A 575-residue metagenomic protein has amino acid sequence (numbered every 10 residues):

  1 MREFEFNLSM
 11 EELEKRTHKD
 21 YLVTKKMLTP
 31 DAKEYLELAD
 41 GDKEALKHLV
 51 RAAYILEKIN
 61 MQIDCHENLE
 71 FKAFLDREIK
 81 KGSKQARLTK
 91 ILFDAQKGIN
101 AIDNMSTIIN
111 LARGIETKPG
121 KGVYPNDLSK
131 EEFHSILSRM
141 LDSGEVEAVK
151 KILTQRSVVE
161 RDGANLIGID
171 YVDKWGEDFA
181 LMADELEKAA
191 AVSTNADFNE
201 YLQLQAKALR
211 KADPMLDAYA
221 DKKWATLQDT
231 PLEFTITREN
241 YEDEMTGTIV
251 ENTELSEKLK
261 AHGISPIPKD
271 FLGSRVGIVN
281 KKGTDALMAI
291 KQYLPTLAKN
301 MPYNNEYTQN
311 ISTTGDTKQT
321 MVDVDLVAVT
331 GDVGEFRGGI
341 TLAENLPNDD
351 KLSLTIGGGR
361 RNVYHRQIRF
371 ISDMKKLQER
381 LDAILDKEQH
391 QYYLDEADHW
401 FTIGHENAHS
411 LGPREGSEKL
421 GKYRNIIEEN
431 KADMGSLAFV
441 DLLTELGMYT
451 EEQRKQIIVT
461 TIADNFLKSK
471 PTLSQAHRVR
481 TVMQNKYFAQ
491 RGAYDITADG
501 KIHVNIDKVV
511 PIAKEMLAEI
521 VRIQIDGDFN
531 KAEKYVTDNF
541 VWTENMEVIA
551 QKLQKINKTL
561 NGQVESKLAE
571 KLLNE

Functional and structural regions predicted by a protein language model:
F4-Q205, A220: N-terminal helix-rich structural modules
C65-A73, F198-Q203, Y219-A220, E418-G421 (+1 more regions): Short, glycine/acidic-rich hinge or "gate" loops at secondary-structure transitions that mediate conformational
G168, K174, D178-D386, L394: Contiguous, non-catalytic segments that form substrate-binding/exosite surfaces or channel walls
N195, N425-L442: An active-site-proximal "capping" alpha-helix that borders the catalytic cofactor pocket
W400-R414, A432, L437: Active-site recognition of the HExxH zinc-binding catalytic motif
P413-N430: Post-HEXXH active-site segment of zinc metalloproteases
L437, D441-T537: Long, well-structured alpha-helical subdomains associated with metal-dependent extracellular/ecto-lumenal hydrolases
V521-E575: Extended, compositionally biased alpha-helical segments that mediate assembly or anchoring
